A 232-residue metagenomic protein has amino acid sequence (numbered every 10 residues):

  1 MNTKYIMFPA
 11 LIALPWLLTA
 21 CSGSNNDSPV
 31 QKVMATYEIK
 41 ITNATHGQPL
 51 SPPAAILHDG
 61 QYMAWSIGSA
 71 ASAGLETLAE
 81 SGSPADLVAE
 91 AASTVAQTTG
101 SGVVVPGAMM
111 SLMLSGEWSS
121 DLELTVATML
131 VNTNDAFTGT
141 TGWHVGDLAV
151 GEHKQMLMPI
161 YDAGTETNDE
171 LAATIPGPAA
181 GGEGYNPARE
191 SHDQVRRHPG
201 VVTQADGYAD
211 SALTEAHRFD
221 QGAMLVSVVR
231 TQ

Functional and structural regions predicted by a protein language model:
M1-F8: Bacterial N-terminal signal peptides that target proteins for export
L17-A20: C-terminal motif of bacterial Sec signal peptides marking the signal peptidase cleavage site
S22-P29: Bacterial lipoprotein signal-peptidase II cleavage site
K32-T36, A44-H153: Structured domain cores in non-transmembrane regions
S51-L57, I67, E76-A79, D86-L87 (+2 more regions): Extracellular low-complexity, O-glycosylation-prone Ser/Thr/Pro/Gly-rich "stalks" and linkers flanking catalytic
